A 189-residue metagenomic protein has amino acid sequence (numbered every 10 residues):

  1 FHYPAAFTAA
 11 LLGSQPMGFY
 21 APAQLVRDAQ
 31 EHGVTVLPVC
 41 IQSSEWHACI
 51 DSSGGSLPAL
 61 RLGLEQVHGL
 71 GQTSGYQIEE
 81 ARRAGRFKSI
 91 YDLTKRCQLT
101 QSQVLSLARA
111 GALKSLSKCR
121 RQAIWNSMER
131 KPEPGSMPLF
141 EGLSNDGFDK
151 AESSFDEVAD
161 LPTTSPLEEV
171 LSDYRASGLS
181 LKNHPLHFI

Functional and structural regions predicted by a protein language model:
F1-I189: Noncatalytic, beta-rich nucleic-acid-contacting surfaces in large DNA/RNA-processing enzymes
